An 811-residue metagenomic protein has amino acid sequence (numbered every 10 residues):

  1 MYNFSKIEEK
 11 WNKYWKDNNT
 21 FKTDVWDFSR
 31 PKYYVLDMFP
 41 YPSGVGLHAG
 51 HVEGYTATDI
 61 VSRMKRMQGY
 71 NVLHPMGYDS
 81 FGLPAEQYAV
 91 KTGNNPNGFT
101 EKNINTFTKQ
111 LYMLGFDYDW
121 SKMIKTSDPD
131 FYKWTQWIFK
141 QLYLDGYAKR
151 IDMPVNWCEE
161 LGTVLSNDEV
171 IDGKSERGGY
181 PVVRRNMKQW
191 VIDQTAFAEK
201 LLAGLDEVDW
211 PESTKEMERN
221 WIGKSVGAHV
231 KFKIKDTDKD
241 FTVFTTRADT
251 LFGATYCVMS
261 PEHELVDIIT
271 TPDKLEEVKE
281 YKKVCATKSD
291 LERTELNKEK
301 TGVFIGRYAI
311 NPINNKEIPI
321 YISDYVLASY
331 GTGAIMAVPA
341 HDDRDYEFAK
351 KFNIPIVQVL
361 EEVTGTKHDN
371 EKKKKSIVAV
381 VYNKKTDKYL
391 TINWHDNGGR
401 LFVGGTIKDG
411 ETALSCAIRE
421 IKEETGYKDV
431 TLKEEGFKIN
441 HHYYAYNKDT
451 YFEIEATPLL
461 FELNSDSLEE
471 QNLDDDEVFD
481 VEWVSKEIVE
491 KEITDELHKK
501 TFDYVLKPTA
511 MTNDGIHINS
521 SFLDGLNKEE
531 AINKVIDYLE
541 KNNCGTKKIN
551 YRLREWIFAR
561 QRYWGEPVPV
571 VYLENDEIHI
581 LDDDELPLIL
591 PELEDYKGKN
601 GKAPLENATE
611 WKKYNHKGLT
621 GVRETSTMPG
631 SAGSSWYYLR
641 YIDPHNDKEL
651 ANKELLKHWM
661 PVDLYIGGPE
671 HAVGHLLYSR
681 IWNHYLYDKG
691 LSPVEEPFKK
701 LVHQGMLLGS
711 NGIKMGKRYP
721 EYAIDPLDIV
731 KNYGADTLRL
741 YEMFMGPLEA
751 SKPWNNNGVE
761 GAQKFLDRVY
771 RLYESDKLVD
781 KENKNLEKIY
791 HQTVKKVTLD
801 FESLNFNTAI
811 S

Functional and structural regions predicted by a protein language model:
M1-L36, R66-P75, G98-T106, W210 (+2 more regions): Conserved oxyanion/phosphate-binding beta-strand-loop segments in alpha/beta enzyme cores
E8-N12, Q194-S225, S260-F304, D584-E610: Amphipathic alpha-helical
Y14-N18, K91-F241, I335-E371, K507-L581 (+6 more regions): Residue patterns forming the tRNA-binding/recognition surfaces of aminoacyl-tRNA synthetases and related DALR
V25-P96, I124-I138, T245-T246, P312-I313 (+2 more regions): N-terminal catalytic cores of NTP/NDP-binding nucleotidyl/phosphoryl-transfer enzymes
P42-L73, S175, G331, I335-H341 (+6 more regions): Conserved active-site neighborhood of enzyme catalytic/cofactor-binding cores
T58, N71, H263-E361: Catalytic alpha/beta core of large soluble enzyme barrels
E362-F402: N-terminal strand-loop-strand
I407-L497, K507-T512: Unchanged
